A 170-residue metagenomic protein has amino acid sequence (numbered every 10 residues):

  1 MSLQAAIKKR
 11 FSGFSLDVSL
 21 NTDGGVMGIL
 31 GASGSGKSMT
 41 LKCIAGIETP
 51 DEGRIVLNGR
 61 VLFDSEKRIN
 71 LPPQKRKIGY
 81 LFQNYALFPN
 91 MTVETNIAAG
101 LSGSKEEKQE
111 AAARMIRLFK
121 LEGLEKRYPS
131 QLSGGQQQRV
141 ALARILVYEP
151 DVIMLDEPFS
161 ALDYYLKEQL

Functional and structural regions predicted by a protein language model:
R60-S65, E106-L124: Conserved ABC ATPase "signature" region
L62-G79, G103, E110: ABC ATPase NBD coupling module
M91-G100: Short coil-to-helix segment of the ABC ATPase nucleotide-binding domain corresponding to the Q-loop/switch region
Y128-L132, Q136: Conserved ABC ATPase signature
L142: Hydrophobic anchor residue at the start of the ABC signature
V147-D151: A short, proline-enriched helix->beta-strand linker immediately N-terminal to the Walker B motif in ABC-type P-loop
I153-E157: Catalytic Walker B motif of ABC-type/P-loop ATPase nucleotide-binding domains
